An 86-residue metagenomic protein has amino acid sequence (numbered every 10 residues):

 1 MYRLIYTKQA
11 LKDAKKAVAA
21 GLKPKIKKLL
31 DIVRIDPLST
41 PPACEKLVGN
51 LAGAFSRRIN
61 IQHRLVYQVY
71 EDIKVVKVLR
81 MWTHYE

Functional and structural regions predicted by a protein language model:
Y2, V33, T40-C44, E71 (+1 more regions): Aromatic-residue detector
R3-I5, Q9-K16, A20-K28, R57-R64 (+1 more regions): Enriched for short, Lys/Arg-rich terminal
D31-R57: A short, surface-exposed loop/turn module that caps and links secondary-structure elements
